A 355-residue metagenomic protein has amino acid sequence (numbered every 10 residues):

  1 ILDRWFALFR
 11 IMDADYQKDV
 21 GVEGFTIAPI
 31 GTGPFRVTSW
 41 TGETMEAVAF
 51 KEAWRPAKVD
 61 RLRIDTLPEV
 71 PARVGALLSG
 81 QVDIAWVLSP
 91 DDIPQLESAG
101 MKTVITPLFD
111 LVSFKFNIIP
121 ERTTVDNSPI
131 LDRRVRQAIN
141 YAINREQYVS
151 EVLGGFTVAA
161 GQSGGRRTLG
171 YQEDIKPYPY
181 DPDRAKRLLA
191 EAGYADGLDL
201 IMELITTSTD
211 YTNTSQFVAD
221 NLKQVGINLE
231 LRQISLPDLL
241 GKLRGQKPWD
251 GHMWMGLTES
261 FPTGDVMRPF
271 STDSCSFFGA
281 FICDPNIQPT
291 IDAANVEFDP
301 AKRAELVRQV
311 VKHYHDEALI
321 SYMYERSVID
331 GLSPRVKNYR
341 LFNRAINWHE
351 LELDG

Functional and structural regions predicted by a protein language model:
I1-D15: Surface-exposed binding/hinge segments that line and control ligand-binding clefts or catalytic entry sites
R4, S163-G165, G264-M267, P334-K337: Short aromatic-enriched loop/helix-cap "lid" or pocket-rim segments at secondary-structure transitions that line
Q17, L153: A short, aromatic/hydrophobic, helix- or strand-capping loop or linear motif that either lines the entrance/gate
G21: Surface-exposed, gly/pro-biased binding rims or lids
G24-P29, P34-V152, T168-E317, L353-G355: Extracytoplasmic/periplasmic ligand-capture domains
G155-I175, I329-P334: Mature extracytoplasmic/periplasmic domains
M323: Glycine-rich and polybasic anion-binding loops at the starts of cofactor/ligand-binding domains
D330-G355: Long beta-strand-rich cores associated with HINT superfamily self-processing modules
